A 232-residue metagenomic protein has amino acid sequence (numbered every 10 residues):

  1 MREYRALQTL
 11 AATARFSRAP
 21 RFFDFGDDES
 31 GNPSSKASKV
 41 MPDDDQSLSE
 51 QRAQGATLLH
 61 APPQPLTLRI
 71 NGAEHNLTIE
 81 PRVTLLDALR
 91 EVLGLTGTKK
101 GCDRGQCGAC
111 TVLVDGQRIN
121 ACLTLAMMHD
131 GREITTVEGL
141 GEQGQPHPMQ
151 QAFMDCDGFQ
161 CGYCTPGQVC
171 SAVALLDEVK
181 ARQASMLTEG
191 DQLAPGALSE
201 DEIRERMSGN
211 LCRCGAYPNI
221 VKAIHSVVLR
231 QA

Functional and structural regions predicted by a protein language model:
M1, T13, V40-M41: Short hydrophobic transmembrane-like helices used for membrane targeting/insertion
R2-R5, A19, G26, S30-P33: Short, low-complexity intrinsically disordered segments enriched in A/P/G/S/L with frequent Arg, especially at protein
L7-L10, L48: Leucine-biased recognition of intrinsically disordered, low-complexity hydrophobic segments
A12, S30-P33, H225: Amphipathic alpha-helical interaction segments
F22-F23, K36-A232: Signature of N-terminal electron-transfer/Fe-S-associated modules in redox systems
